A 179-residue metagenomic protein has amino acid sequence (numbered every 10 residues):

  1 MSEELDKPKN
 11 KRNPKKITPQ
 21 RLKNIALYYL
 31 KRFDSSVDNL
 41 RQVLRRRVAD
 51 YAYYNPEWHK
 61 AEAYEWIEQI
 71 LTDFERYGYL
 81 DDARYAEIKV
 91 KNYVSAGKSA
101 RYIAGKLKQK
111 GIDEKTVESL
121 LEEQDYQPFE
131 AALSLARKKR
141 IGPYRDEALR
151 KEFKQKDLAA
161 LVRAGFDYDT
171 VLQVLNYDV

Functional and structural regions predicted by a protein language model:
M1-V179: An alpha-helical, amphipathic repeat domain used for nucleic-acid recognition, typified by the mTERF helical solenoid
